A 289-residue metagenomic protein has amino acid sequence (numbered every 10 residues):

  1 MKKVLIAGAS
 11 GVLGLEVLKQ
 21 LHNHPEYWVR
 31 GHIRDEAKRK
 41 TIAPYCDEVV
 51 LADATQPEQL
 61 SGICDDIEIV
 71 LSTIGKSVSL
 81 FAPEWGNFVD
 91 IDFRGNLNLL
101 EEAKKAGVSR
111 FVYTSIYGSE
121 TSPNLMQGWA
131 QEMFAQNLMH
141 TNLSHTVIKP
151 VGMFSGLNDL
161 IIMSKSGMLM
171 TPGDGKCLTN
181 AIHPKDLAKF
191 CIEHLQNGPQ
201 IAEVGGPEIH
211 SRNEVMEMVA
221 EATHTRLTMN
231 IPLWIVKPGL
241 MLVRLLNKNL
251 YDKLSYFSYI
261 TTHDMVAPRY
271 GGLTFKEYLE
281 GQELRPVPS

Functional and structural regions predicted by a protein language model:
K3-H24: N-terminal Rossmann NAD(P)H-binding glycine-rich loop of SDR-like oxidoreductase domains
R34-N98, E102-K105: NAD(P)H-binding glycine-rich loop region in Rossmannoid oxidoreductase-like domains and their noncatalytic homologs
K76, L80-K165: Glycine-/Pro-rich loop/turn segments that contact NAD(P) or position catalytic residues in Rossmann-like domains
L125, S155-I162, E193-A202, T225: Glycine/proline-rich active-site loop of Rossmann-fold NAD(P)-dependent oxidoreductases
M153, G173-L195, Q200: Substrate-positioning beta->alpha
K176-K185, V204-A222, L233-L240, L273: Substrate-binding strand-loop-helix patch in Rossmann-like NAD(P)-dependent oxidoreductase/epimerase domains
E214-T261: Terminal hydrophobic/aromatic helix or amphipathic segment near a protein terminus
T261-S289: Amphipathic terminal alpha-helices
